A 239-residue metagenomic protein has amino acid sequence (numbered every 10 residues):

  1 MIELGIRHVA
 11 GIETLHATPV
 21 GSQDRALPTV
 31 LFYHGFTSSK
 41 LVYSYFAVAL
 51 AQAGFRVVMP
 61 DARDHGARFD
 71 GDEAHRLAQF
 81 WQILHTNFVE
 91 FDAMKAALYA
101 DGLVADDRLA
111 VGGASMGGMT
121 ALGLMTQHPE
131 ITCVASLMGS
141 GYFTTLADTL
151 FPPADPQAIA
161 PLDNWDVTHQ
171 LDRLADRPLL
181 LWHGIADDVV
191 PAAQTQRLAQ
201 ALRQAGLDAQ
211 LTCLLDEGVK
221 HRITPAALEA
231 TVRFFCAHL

Functional and structural regions predicted by a protein language model:
M1-R25: N-terminal cap/lid segment of alpha/beta-hydrolase-fold proteins
R25-G35: Short beta-strand element of the alpha/beta-hydrolase
F36-V48, A62: The serine-hydrolase catalytic nucleophile loop
A49-E73: Conserved alpha/beta-hydrolase
A78-G102: Alpha/beta-hydrolase active-site loop
M94-P156: Primarily recognizes the serine-hydrolase "nucleophile elbow" in alpha/beta-hydrolase and SGNH/GDSL folds
T144-L202: The feature captures the conserved acid-bearing segment of alpha/beta-hydrolase catalytic domains
A205-L239: C-terminal catalytic histidine-bearing segment of alpha/beta-hydrolase fold enzymes
